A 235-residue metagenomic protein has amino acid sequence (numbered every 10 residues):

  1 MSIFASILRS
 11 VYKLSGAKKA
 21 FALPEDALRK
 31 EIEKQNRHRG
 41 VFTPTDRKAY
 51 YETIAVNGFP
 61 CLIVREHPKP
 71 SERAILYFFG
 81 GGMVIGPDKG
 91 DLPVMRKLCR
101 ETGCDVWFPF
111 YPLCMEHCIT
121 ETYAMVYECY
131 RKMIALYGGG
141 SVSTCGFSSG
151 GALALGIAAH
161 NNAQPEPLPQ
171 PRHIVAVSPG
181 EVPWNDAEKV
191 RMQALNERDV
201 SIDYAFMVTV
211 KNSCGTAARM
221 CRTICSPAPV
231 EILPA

Functional and structural regions predicted by a protein language model:
M1-K69, M207-V208: A glycine/proline-hinged amphipathic helix-loop "lid/cap" segment that gates access to hydrophobic ligand pockets
E52-L62, E66-A235: Alpha/beta-hydrolase superfamily serine-hydrolase fold, recognizing
